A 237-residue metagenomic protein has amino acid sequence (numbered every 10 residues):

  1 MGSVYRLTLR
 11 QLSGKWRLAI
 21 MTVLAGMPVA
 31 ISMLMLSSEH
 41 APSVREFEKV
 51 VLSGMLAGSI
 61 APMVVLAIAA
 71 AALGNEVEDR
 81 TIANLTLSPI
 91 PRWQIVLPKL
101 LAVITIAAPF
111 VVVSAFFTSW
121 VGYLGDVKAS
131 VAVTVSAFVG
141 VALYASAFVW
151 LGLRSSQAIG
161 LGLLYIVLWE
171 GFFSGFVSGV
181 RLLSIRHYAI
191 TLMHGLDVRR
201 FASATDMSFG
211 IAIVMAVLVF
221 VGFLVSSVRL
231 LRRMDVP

Functional and structural regions predicted by a protein language model:
M1-T22: Aromatic- and glycine-rich beta-strand/loop motifs that create alpha-glucan
G2-S3, V177-F201: Short hydrophobic, aromatic-rich alpha-helical segments embedded in or entering the lipid bilayer of multi-pass
V23-N75, D79, V96-G160, L164-Y165 (+3 more regions): Secretory targeting signals
R92-W93: Alpha-helix N-cap/start motif
W150, L218-P237: Junction motif at the cytosolic side of a transmembrane helix
